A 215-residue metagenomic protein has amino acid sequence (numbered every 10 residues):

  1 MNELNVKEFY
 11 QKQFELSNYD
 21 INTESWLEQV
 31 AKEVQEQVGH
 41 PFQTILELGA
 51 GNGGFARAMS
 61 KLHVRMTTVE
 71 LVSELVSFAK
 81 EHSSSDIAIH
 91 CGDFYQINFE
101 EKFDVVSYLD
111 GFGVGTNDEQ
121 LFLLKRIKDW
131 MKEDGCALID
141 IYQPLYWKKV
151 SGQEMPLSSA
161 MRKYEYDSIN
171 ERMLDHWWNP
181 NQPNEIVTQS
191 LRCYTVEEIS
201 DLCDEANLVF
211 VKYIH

Functional and structural regions predicted by a protein language model:
M1-H40: Conserved class I S-adenosyl-L-methionine
P41-G51: Conserved class I S-adenosyl-L-methionine
N52-Q96: Class I SAM-dependent methyltransferase SAM/SAH-binding core
S107: A conserved beta-strand element that flanks and buttresses the S-adenosyl-L-methionine
D110-G111: Short catalytic micro-motifs in class I SAM-dependent methyltransferases
L121-E133: A short glycine-rich, Lys/Arg-flanked "PGG" loop and its adjoining helix->strand segment in the class I
L138-L202: SAM-dependent methyltransferase
T188-R192, V209-H215: Conserved S-adenosyl-L-methionine
